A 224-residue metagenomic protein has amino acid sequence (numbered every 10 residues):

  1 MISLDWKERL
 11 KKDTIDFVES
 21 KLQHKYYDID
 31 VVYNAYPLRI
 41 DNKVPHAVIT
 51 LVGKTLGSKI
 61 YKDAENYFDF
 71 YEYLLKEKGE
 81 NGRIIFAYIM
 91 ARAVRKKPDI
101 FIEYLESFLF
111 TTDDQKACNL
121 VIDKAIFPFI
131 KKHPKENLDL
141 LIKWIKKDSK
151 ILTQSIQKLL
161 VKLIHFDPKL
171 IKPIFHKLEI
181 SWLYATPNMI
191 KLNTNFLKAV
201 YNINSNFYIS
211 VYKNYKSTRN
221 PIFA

Functional and structural regions predicted by a protein language model:
M1-E77, G82-I84, Y88, R92-K96 (+1 more regions): N-terminal alpha-helical scaffold/docking segments in eukaryotic complex subunits
K25, L74-K78, T111-T112, H133 (+5 more regions): Short coil/turn helix-boundary motifs
N42, H46, G79-N81, T111-N119 (+3 more regions): Alpha-helix N-cap/helix-start positions at coil->helix boundaries
D63-D69, P98-L105, P134-K143, K169-K177 (+1 more regions): Short sequence/structural elements of tandem HEAT/ARM alpha-solenoid repeats
A87-Y88, L120-F127, K158, N195-K198: Residue-level signature of alpha-solenoid helical repeat scaffolds
P98-D99, L109, L120-K135: A short mid-domain helix/strand-loop element embedded in enzyme catalytic domains that forms or borders the active-site
D123-P128, K135-K169, P173-K177: Histidine/lysine/aspartate-rich catalytic loop segments that bind and position anionic ligands
K150, I164-A224: Extended alpha-helical scaffolding segments
